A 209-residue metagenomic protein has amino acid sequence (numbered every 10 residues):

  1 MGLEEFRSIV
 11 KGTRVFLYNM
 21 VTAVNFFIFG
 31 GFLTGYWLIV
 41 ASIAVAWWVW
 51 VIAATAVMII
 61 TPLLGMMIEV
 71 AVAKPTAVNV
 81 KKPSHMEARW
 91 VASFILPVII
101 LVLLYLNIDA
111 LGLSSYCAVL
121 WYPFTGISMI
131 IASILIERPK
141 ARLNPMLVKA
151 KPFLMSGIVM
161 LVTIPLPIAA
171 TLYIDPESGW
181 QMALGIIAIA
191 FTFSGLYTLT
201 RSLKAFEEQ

Functional and structural regions predicted by a protein language model:
M1-F27: N-terminal juxtamembrane cytosolic/stromal segments of multi-pass membrane proteins
K11-Y18, P75-A88, A110-S115, L143-V148: Short juxtamembrane and helix-loop transition motifs at transmembrane-helix boundaries in membrane proteins
V24-N25, V51-M58, A88-W90, C117-G126 (+2 more regions): Alpha-helical transmembrane segments of polytopic membrane proteins
G31-L111: Selected alpha-helical membrane-embedding segments in polytopic membrane proteins
G35-I39, I99-T125, P165-F191: Alpha-helical transmembrane segments and their membrane-interface junctions in multi-pass membrane proteins
M58-K74, S128-K140, T198-A205: Membrane-water interface of transmembrane alpha-helices
S93-G157: Membrane-proximal helix-loop-helix units in multi-pass membrane proteins
I134-Q209: Terminal transmembrane helical module of multi-pass membrane proteins
